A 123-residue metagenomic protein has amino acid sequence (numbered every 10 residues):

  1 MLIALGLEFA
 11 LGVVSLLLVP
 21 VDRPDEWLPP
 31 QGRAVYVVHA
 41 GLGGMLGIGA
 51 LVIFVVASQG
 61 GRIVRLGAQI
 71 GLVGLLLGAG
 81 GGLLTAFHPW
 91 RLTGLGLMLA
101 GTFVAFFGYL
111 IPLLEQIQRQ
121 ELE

Functional and structural regions predicted by a protein language model:
M1-E123: Polytopic transmembrane helical bundles with strong interfacial aromatic enrichment
